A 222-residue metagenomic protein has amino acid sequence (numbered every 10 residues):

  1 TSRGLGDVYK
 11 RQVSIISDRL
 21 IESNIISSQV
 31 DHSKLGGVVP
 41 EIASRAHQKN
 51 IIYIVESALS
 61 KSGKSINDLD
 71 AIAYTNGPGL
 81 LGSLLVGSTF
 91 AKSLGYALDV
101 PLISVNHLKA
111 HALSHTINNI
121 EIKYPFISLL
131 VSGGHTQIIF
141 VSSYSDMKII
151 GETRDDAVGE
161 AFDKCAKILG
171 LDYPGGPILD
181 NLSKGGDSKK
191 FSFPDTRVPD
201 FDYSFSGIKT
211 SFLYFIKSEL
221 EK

Functional and structural regions predicted by a protein language model:
T1-L5, Y9: Single conserved hydrophobic/aromatic residue that forms the stacking wall/gate of nucleotide- or nucleobase-binding
S2-R3, A71-A73, S83, F126-L130: Short glycine-aspartate micro-motif
K10-A43, M147-I149: Short glycine-rich, Thr/Ser-proximal phosphate-binding strand/loop in the N-terminal lobe of ATP-dependent enzymes
K10-I16, S128-L130, T136-F140: Short beta-strand scaffold segments in enzyme catalytic cores
S23, Y74, L102-H107, G175: General beta-strand structural signal in soluble alpha/beta enzymes
Y53-Y96: Short beta-strand-loop/turn "lid" adjacent to the catalytic site in phosphate-handling enzymes
S65, D180-K222: A contiguous, well-structured pocket-lining segment that forms one wall/lid of small-molecule binding clefts in soluble
S104-I127: Conserved phosphate-binding catalytic cores of ATP/NTP-utilizing and phosphoryl-transfer enzymes
